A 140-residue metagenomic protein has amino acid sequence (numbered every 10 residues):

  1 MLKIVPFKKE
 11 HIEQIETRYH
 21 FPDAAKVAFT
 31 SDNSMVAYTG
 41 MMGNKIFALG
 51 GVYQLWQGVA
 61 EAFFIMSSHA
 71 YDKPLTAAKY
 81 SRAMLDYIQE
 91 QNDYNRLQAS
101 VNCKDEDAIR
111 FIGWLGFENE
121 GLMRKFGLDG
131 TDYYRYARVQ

Functional and structural regions predicted by a protein language model:
M1-V27: Short amphipathic alpha-helix that is part of the acyltransferase structural core
F29-T39, K45-A48, D93: A short helix-loop-beta-strand connector motif used in the catalytic cores of GNAT acetyltransferases and, in some
T39, N44-Q54, A60-F63: Conserved beta-strand in the GNAT
Q54-F64, D93-N95, D132: A conserved beta-turn-beta hairpin within the catalytic core of GNAT-like acetyltransferases that forms part
G58-D72, T76-A77: Conserved acetyl-CoA binding element of GNAT-fold acetyltransferases
A62, K125-Q140: C-terminal "cap" of GNAT-fold acetyltransferases
K73-I88, R110, W114: Conserved acetyl-CoA-binding loop-helix of GNAT-fold acetyltransferases
Y94-G113, E118, F126-L128: Conserved beta-strand-loop-alpha-helix junction that forms the acyl-donor binding cleft
